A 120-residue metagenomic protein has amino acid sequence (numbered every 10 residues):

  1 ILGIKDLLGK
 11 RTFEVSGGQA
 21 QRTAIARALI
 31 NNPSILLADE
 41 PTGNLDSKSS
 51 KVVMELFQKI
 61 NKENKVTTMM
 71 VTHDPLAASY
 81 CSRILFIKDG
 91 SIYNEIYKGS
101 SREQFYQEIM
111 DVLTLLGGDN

Functional and structural regions predicted by a protein language model:
I1-L7: Conserved ABC ATPase "signature" region
R11-V15, Q19-Q21: Conserved ABC ATPase signature
I25: Hydrophobic anchor residue at the start of the ABC signature
I30-S34: A short, proline-enriched helix->beta-strand linker immediately N-terminal to the Walker B motif in ABC-type P-loop
L36-D39: Catalytic Walker B motif of ABC-type/P-loop ATPase nucleotide-binding domains
L56-M70: Conserved catalytic loops of ABC-family nucleotide-binding domains
S91-L115: Conserved beta-strand-loop-alpha-helix hinge in the C-terminal portion of ABC ATPase nucleotide-binding domains
